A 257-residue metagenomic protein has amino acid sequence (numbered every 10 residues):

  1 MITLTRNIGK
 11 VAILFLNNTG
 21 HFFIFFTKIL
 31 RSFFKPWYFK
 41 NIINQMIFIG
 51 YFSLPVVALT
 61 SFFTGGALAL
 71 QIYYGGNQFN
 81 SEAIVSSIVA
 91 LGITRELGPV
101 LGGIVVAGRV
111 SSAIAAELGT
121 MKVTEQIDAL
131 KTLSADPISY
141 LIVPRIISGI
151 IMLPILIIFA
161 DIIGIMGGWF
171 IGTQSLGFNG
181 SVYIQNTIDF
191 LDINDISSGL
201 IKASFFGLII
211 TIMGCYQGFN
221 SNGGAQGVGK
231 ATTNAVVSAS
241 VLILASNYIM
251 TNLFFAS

Functional and structural regions predicted by a protein language model:
M1-K40, Q217-G218, N222: Short, membrane-interfacial amphipathic segments enriched in basic
Q45, I49-L101, V105: Active-site cofactor/substrate anionic-group-binding motifs, chiefly glycine- and Lys/Arg-rich phosphate-binding loops
G50, L54, A58, L97 (+4 more regions): Selective transmembrane-helix segments that form parts of the transport pathway or gating/packing helices in multipass
T60-F63, G103, V143-G172, M213 (+2 more regions): Hydrophobic alpha-helical transmembrane segments that constitute the membrane-spanning cores of multi-pass membrane
Q71-T94, I162-S204, L208, I212-T232 (+1 more regions): Membrane-interfacial helix-loop-helix connectors in multipass membrane proteins
V85-D128, M213: Hydrophobic alpha-helical transmembrane segments of multi-pass membrane transport proteins
L118-V143, A225-V228: Short cytoplasmic-facing helical segments at TM-TM junctions of multi-pass membrane proteins
V228, N234-T251: Final/C-terminal transmembrane alpha-helix of multipass membrane proteins
